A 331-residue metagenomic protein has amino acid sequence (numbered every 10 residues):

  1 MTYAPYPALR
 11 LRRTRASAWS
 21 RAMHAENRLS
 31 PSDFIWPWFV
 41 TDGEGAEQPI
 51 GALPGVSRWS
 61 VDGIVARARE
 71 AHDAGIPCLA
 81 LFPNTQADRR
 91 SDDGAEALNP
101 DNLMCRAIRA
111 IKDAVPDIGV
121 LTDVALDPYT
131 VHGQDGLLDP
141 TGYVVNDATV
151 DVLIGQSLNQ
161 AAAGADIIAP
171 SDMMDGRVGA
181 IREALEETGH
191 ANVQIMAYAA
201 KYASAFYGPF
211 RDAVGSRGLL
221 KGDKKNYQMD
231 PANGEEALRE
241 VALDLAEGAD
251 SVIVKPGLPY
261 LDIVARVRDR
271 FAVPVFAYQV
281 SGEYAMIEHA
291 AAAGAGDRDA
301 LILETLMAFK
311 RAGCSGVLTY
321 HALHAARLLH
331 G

Functional and structural regions predicted by a protein language model:
T2-Y6, S17, L29-I35, T41-G331: Alpha/beta enzyme core
R12, A16-S20: Acidic, Ser/Thr/Pro-rich intrinsically disordered transcriptional activation regions
A25-E26: Charged, low-hydrophobicity low-complexity segments
